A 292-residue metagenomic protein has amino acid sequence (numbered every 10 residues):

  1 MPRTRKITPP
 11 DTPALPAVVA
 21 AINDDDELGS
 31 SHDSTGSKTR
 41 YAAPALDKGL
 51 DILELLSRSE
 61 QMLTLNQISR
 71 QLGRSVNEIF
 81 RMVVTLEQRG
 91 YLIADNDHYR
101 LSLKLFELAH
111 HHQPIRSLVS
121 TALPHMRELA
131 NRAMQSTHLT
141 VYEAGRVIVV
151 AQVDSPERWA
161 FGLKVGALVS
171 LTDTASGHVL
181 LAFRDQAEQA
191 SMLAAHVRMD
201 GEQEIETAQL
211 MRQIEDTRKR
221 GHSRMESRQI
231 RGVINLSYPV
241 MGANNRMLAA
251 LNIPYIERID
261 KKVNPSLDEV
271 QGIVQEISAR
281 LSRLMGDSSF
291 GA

Functional and structural regions predicted by a protein language model:
P2, Q213, R220, R231-G232 (+1 more regions): Juxtadomain coupling helices with adjacent low-complexity linkers
P2-G29, R158-Q229: Short, solvent-exposed recognition segments
P2-V119, A279-D287: N-terminal helix-turn-helix
H98, L103-A195: Amphipathic alpha-helical effector-binding/dimerization core of metabolite-sensing transcriptional regulators
N131-R132, S227-G232: Short loop/turn motifs at secondary-structure junctions and domain boundaries
V240-A243: Sensor-regulatory modules in signal-transduction proteins
